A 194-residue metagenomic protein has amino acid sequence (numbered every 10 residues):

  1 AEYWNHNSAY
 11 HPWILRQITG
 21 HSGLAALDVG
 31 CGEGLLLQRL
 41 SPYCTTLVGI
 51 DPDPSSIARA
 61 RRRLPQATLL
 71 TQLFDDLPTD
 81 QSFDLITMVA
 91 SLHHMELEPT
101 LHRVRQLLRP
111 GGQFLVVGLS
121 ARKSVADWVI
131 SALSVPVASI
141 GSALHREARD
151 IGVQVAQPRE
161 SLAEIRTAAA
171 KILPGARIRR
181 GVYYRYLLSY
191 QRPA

Functional and structural regions predicted by a protein language model:
H6-L24: Conserved alpha-helix/loop element of class I SAM-dependent methyltransferases that forms part of the SAM/SAH-binding
V29: Conserved beta-strand/loop positions that form the S-adenosyl-L-methionine
E33-L35, R39-D76: Class I SAM-dependent methyltransferase SAM/SAH-binding core
T87: A conserved beta-strand element that flanks and buttresses the S-adenosyl-L-methionine
M95-V104: A short, conserved alpha-helix within the catalytic core of class I
G111-G118: Conserved beta-strand signature within the Rossmann-like core of class I S-adenosyl-L-methionine
S120-A168: C-terminal alpha-helical "lid/dimerization" subdomain adjacent to the S-adenosyl-L-methionine
V155-Q191: Conserved Class I S-adenosyl-L-methionine
